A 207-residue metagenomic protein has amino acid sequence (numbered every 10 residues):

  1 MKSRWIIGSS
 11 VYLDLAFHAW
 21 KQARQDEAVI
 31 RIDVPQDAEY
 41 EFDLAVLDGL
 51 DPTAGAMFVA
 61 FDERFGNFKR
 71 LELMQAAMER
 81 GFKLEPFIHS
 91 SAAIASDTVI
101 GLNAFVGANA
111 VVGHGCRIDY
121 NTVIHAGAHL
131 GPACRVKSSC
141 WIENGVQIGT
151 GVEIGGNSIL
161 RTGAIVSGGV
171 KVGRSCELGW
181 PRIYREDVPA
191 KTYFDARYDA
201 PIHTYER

Functional and structural regions predicted by a protein language model:
M1-S90, A200-R207: Terminal amphipathic alpha-helical/low-complexity segments used for targeting or macromolecular assembly
L13, F65, V112, L130 (+3 more regions): Glycine-rich nucleotide phosphate-binding loop and flanking beta-alpha elements of Rossmann-like dinucleotide-binding
P35-E39, P86-A92, C116-I118, R135-V136 (+5 more regions): Short C-terminal domain-edge/linker segments immediately following a structured domain
F42-A45, D62, G101, N109 (+3 more regions): Glycine-centered flexibility motif
D43-V46, L71-E72, A92, A128 (+3 more regions): A generic local structural motif
D48-V123, G127-H129, C134, S139: Extended, small-residue-rich solenoid/repeat segments and analogous flexible loops that form exposed scaffolds
N144-R207: Glycine-rich hexapeptide-repeat left-handed beta-helix
